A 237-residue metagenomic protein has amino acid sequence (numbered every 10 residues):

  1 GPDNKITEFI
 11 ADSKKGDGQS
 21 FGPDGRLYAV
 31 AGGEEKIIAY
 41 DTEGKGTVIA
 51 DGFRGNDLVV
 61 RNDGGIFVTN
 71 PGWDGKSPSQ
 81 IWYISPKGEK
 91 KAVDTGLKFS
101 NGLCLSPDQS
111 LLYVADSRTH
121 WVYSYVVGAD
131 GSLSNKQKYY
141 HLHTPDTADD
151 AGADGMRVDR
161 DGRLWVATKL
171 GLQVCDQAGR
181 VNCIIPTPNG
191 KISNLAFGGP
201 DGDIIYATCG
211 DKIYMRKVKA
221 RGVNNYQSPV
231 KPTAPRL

Functional and structural regions predicted by a protein language model:
G1, A31, Y40-D41, S85 (+3 more regions): Structural recognition of the beta-propeller blade-terminating site
P2-N4, E43-K45, P86-E89, T119 (+3 more regions): Short coil turn/linker residues within repeat-based beta-strand modules
N4-I10, G44-A50, E89-T95, K136-T147 (+1 more regions): A short beta-strand motif characteristic of beta-propeller blades
D12-A31, E35-K36, G52-Q80, V93-L111 (+4 more regions): Beta-rich, blade/repeat-based domains predominating in secreted/periplasmic proteins but also intracellular
K36-I38, Q80-W82, W121-Y123, G171-Q173 (+1 more regions): A short loop-to-beta-strand structural motif that recurs across blades of beta-propeller domains
Y113-A151, M156: Anionic-ligand binding region
Y125-S132, K217-N225: Short loop/turn segments immediately following beta-strands, especially the blade-tip and inter-blade linker loops
L172-L195: A conserved acidic, glycine/proline-rich C-terminal tail/linker
